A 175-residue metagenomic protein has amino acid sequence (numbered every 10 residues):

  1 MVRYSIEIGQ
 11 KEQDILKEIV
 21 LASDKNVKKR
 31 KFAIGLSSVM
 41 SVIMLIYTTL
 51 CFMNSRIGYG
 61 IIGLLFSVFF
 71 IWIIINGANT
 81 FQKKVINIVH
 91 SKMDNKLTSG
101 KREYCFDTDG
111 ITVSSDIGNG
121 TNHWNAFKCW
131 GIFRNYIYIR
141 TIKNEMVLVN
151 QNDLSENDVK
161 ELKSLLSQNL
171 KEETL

Functional and structural regions predicted by a protein language model:
M1-I43, T49-F52: N-terminal membrane-targeting/pre-transmembrane regions
T48-S55, I71-I74, A78: Transmembrane helix-loop junctions and nearby membrane-interface residues
M53-F69: Hydrophobic alpha-helical transmembrane segments
N76-T121: Conserved beta-hairpin
C105-F106, I132, T141: Generic beta-strand structural signal
I111-T112, T121-I137: Phosphoinositide-dependent membrane-docking surfaces
N119-T121, K128-W130, N144-V147, S155: Short, surface-exposed beta-strand-loop junctions and turns on beta-sheet-rich folds
N135-L175: A membrane-cytosol interface segment of integral membrane proteins
